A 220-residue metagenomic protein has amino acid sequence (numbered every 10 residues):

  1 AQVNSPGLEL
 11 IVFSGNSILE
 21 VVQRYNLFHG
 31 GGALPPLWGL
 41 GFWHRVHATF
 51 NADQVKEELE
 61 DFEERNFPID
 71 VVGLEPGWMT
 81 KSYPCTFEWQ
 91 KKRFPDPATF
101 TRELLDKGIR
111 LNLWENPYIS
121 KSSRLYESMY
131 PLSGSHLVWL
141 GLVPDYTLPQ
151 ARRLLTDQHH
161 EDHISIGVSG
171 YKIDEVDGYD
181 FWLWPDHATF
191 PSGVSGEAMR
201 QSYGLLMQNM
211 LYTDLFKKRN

Functional and structural regions predicted by a protein language model:
A1-D70, T101-E103, K107-L111: Carbohydrate-recognition beta-sandwich/jelly-roll modules in extracellular/periplasmic carbohydrate-active proteins
P68-N220: Aromatic- and carboxylate-enriched substrate-binding clefts and catalytic-loop regions of carbohydrate-active enzymes
